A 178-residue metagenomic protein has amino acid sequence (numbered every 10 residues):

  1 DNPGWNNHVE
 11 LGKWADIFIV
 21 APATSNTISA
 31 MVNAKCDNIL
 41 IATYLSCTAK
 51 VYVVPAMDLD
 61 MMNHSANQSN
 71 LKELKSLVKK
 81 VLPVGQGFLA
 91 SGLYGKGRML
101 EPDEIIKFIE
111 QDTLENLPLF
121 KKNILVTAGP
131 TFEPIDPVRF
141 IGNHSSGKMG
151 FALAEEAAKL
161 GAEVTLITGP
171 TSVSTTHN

Functional and structural regions predicted by a protein language model:
D1-V51, D58-G147, F151-N178: A cross-family phosphate/adenosyl-ligand binding-site feature
